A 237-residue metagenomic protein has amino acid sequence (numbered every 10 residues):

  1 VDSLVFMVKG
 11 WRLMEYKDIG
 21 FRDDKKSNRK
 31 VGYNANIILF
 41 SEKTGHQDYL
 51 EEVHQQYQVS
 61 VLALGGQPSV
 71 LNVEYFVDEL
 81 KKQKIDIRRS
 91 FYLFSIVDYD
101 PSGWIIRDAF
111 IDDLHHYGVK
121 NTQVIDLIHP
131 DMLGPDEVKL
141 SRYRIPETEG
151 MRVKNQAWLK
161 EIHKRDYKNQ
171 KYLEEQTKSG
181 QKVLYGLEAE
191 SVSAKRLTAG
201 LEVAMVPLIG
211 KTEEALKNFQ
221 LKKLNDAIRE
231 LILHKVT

Functional and structural regions predicted by a protein language model:
V1-F91, W104-T237: Nucleic-acid enzyme cleavage-core boundary/entry regions
L93-D100: Short glycine-rich or small-residue beta-strand-to-loop segments that form or flank ligand, phosphate, metal/Fe-S
